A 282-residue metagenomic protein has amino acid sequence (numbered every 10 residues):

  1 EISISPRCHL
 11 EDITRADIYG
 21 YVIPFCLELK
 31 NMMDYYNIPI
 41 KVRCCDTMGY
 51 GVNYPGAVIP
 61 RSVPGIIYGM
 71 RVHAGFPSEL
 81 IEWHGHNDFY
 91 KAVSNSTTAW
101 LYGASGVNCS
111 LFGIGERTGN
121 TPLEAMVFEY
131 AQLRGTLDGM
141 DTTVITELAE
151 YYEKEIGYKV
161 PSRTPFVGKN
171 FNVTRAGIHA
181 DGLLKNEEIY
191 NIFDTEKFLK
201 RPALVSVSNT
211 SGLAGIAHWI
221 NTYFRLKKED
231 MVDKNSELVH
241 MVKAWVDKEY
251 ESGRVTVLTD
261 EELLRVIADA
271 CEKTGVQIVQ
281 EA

Functional and structural regions predicted by a protein language model:
E1-P77, T97, L101-Y102: Alpha/beta enzyme core
R7-H9, K41-R43, E82-H84, G106-N108 (+2 more regions): Structured core elements
T14, G113, F224-K227: A generic structural motif
G20, T118-P122, D247: Short secondary-structure transition/capping segments
Y35, L101, Q132, T222-Y223: Residues at alpha-helix termini
T47-I192: Catalytic alpha/beta core domains of metabolic enzymes, predominantly
G135-A282: A mid-to-C-terminal "edge-of-domain" accessory segment
